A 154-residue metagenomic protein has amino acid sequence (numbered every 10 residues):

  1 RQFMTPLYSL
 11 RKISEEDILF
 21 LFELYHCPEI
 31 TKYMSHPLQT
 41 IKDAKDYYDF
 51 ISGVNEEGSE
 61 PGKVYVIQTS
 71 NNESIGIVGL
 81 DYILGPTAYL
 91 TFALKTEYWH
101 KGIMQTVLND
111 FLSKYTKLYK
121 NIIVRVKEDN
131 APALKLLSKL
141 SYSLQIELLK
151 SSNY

Functional and structural regions predicted by a protein language model:
R1-L19, E23-T31, V66-Y154: Acyl-donor (CoA/ACP) binding surface of acyl/acetyltransferases
Y25, M34, N55-G58: Hydrophobic residues in alpha-helical segments
E29-S52: Conserved GNAT-fold acetyl-CoA-binding loop/helix
P37-L38, E60, V64, N153: Sparse recognition of residues in long alpha-helices and their boundaries
T40-D43, S52-V54, K95-E97, N130: Juxtamembrane/interface motifs at transmembrane-helix termini
A44-D46, V54-E57, W99, E147-L148: Short, intrinsically disordered/low-complexity patches at protein termini and at juxtamembrane boundaries
I51-V66: A short helix-loop-beta-strand connector motif used in the catalytic cores of GNAT acetyltransferases and, in some
